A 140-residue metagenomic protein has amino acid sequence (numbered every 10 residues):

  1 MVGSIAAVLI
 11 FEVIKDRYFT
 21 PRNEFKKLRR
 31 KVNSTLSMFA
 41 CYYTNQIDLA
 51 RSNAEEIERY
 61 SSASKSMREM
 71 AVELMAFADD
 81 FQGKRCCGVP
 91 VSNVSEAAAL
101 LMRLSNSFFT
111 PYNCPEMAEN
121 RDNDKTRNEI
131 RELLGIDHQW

Functional and structural regions predicted by a protein language model:
M1-S4: Hydrophobic alpha-helical transmembrane segments
A7, F11-W140: Conserved non-transmembrane functional hotspots
